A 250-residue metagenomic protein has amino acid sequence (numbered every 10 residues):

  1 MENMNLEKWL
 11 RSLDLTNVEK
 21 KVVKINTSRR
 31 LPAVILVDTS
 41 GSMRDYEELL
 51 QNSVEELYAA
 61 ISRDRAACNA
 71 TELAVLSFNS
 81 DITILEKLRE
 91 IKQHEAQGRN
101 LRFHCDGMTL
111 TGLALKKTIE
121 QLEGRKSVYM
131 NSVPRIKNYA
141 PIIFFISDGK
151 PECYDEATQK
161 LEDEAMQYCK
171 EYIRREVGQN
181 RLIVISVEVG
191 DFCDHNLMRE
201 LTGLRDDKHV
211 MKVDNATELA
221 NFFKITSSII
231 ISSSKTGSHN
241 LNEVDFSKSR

Functional and structural regions predicted by a protein language model:
M1-V34, S40-E48, K126-Y139: Acidic, polar low-complexity linker/tail segments
N26-K87, I142-I146, I185-D191: Von Willebrand factor
V54-S62, K116-V128, A165-I173: Short, well-ordered amphipathic alpha-helices
A66, R89, S132-R135, P141 (+2 more regions): P-loop NTP-binding core
A70-L101, H195-G203: Short beta-strand-loop
T83, A96-Y139, I183-N196: Von Willebrand factor
G149-L204: VWA/integrin I-like adhesion module and closely mimicked acidic/polar interface patches used
L182-R250: Von Willebrand factor A/integrin I-like adhesion domains
